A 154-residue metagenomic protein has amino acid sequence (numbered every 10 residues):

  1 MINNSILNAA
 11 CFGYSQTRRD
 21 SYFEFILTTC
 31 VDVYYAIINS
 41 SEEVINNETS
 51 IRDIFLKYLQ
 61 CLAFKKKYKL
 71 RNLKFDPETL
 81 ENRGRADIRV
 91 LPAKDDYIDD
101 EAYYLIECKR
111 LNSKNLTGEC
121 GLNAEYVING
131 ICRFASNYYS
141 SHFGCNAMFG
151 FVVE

Functional and structural regions predicted by a protein language model:
M1-T17: Nuclease-adjacent, charged terminal/linker segments that flank catalytic cores
T17-D76: Acidic-basic catalytic patches of nuclease active cores, encompassing PD-(D/E)XK and other metal-cofactor nuclease
T28-A36, Y104-E107, C145-F149: Glycine-rich, often proline-containing surface loops adjacent to acidic residues and nearby aromatics that form
N46, S50, I54, R83 (+4 more regions): Short, well-structured alpha-helical interface segments that form or flank functional binding sites
F55-Q60, I88-P92, A135: Short, well-ordered amphipathic alpha-helices
C61-K65, D95-I98, Y139-F143: Secondary-structure boundary elements
K69-Y104: Active-site metal-binding core of divalent-cation-utilizing nuclease and nuclease-like domains
C108-E154: Catalytic cores of nucleic-acid endonucleases
